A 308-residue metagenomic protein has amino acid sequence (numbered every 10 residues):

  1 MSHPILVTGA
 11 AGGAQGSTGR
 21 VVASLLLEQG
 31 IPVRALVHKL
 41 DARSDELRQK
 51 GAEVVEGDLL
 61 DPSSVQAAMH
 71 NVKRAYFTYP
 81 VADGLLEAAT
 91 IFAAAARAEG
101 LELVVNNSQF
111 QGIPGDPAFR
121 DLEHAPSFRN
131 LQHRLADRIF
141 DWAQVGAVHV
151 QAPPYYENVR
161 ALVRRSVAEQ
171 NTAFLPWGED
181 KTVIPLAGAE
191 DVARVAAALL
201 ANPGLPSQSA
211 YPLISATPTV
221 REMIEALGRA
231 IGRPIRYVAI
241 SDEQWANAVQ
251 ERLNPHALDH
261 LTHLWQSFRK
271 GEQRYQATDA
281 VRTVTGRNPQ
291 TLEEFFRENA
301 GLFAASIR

Functional and structural regions predicted by a protein language model:
M1-E46, L60-S63, A67-H70, V81-T90 (+4 more regions): Oxidoreductase cofactor-interface core, primarily capturing Rossmann-like NAD(P)-dependent enzymes
R48-L60: Rossmann-fold cofactor-recognition segment
A196, L200, L227, W265 (+1 more regions): Hydrophobic "lid"/C-terminal helical patch of Rossmann-like NAD(P)-dependent dehydrogenase/epimerase domains
A226-E272, R308: Terminal hydrophobic/aromatic helix or amphipathic segment near a protein terminus
R274-T283: Short helix/strand-capping connector loops at secondary-structure junctions
A280, R287-R308: Amphipathic terminal alpha-helices
